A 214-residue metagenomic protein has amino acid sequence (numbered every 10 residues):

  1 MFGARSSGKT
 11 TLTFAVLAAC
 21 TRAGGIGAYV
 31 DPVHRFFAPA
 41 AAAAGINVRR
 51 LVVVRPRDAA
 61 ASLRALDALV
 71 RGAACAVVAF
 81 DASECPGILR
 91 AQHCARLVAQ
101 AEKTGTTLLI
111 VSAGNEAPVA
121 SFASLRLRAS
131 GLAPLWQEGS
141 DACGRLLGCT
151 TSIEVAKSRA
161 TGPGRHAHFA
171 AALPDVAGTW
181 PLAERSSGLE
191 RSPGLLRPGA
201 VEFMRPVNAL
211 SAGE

Functional and structural regions predicted by a protein language model:
F2-E214: N-terminal regions of ATP-driven nucleic-acid and macromolecular assemblies, encompassing P-loop NTP-binding domains
